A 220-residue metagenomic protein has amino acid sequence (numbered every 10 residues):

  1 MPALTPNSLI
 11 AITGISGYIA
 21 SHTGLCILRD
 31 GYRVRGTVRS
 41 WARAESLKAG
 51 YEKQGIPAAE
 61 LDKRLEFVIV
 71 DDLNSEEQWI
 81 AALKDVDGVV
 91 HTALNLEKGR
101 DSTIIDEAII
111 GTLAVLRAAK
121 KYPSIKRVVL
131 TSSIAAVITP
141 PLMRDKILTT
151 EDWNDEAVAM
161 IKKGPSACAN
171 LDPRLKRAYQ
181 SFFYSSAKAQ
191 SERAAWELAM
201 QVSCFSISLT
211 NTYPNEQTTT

Functional and structural regions predicted by a protein language model:
P2-T37: N-terminal Rossmann NAD(P)H-binding glycine-rich loop of SDR-like oxidoreductase domains
T13, T37, T92, T131-I134: SDR active-site strand-loop-helix element
I15-L28, A44, G55-P57, I69-D72 (+3 more regions): Conserved NB-ARC/NACHT P-loop NTPase core of NLR-like innate immune receptors
R39-I110: NAD(P)H-binding glycine-rich loop region in Rossmannoid oxidoreductase-like domains and their noncatalytic homologs
G88, K126-L130, I207: Conserved catalytic-site loops of classical short-chain dehydrogenases/reductases
T103-F182: Conserved Rossmann-fold NAD(P)-dependent oxidoreductase catalytic core, especially the SDR/UDP-sugar
S132, S191-T220: Conserved beta-loop-beta element that borders a ligand/cofactor-binding pocket
Y184-E192: Active-site YXXXK catalytic motif of short-chain dehydrogenase/reductase
